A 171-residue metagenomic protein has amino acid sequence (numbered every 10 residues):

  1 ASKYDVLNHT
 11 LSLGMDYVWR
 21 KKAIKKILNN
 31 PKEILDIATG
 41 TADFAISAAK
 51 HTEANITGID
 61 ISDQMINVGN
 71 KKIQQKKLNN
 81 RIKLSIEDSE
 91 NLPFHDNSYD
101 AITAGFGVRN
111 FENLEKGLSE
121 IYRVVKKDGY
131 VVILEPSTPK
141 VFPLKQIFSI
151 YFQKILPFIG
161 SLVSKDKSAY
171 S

Functional and structural regions predicted by a protein language model:
Y4, I102-T103: Hydrophobic beta-strand segment of the Class I
L13-K32, S47: Conserved alpha-helix/loop element of class I SAM-dependent methyltransferases that forms part of the SAM/SAH-binding
E33-N91: Class I SAM-dependent methyltransferase SAM/SAH-binding core
D60-I61, N113, P136: Short beta->alpha hinge that forms the Motif I/post-I loop of the SAM-binding pocket
E90-A101: A short acidic, Gly/Pro-enriched loop at the edge of an enzyme's catalytic core that lines a small-molecule cofactor
G105-V108, L134: Residues lining the SAM
E115-Y130: A short glycine-rich, Lys/Arg-flanked "PGG" loop and its adjoining helix->strand segment in the class I
T138-S171: C-terminal alpha-helical "lid/dimerization" subdomain adjacent to the S-adenosyl-L-methionine
